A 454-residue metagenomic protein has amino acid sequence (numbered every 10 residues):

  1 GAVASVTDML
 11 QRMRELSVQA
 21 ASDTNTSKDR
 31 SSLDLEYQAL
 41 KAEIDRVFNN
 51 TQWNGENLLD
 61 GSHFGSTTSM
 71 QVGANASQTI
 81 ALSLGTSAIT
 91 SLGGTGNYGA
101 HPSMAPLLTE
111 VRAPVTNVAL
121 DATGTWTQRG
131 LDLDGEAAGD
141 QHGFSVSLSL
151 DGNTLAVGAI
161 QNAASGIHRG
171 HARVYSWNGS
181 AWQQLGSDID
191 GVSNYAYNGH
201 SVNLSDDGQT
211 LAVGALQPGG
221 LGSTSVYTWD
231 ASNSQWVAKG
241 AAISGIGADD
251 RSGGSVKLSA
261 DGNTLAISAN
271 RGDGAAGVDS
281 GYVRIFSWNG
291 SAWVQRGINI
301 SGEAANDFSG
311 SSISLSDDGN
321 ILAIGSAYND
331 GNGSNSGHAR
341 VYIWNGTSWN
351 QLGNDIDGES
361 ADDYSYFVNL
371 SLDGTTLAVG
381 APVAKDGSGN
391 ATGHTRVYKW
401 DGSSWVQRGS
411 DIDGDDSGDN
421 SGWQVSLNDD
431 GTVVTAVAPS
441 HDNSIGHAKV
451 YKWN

Functional and structural regions predicted by a protein language model:
G1-T123: Amphipathic alpha-helical coiled-coil/heptad-repeat segments
V111-N454: Conserved beta-strand/short-helix segments that make up beta-rich extracellular adhesion/recognition modules
